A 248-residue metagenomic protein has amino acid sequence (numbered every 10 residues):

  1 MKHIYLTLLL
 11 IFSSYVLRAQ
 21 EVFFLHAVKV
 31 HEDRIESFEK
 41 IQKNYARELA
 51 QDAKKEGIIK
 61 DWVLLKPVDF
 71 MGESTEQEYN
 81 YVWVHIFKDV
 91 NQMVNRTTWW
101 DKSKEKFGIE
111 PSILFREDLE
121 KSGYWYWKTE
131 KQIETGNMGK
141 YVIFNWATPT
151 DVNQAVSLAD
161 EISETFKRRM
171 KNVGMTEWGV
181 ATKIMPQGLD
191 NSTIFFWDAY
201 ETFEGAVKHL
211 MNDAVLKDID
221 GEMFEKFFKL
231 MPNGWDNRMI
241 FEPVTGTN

Functional and structural regions predicted by a protein language model:
M1-E21: Bacterial Sec-dependent N-terminal signal peptides
A19-S103, I113-N248: Short S/T/G/P-rich N-terminal loop/turn motif that feeds into the first structured element of a domain
E105-I109: Non-cleavable N-terminal signal-anchor transmembrane helices
